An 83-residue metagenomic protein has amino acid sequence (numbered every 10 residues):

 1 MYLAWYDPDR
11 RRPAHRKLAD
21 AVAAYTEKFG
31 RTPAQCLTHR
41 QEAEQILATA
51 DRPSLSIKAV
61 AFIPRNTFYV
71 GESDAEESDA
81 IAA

Functional and structural regions predicted by a protein language model:
M1-A48: Amphipathic alpha-helical packing elements
D51-A83: C-terminal edge-of-domain segments
